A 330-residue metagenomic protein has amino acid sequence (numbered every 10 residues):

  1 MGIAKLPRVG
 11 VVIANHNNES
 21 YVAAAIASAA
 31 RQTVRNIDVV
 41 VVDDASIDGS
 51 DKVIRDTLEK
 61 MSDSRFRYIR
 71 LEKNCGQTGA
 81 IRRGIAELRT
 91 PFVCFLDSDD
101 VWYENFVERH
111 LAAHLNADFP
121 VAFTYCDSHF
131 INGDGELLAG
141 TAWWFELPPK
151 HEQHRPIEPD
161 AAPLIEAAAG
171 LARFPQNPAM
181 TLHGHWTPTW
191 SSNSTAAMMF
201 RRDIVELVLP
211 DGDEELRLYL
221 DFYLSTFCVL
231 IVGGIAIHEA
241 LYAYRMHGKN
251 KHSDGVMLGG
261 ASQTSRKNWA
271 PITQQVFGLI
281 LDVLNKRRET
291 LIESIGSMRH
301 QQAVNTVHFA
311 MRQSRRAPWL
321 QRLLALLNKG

Functional and structural regions predicted by a protein language model:
M1, N285-G330: Membrane-interface aromatic/basic loop that binds lipid-linked glycans or pyrophosphate carriers, typified by
M1-G260: Nucleotide-sugar donor-binding/catalytic module of glycosyltransferases that assemble extracellular/cell-envelope
F174-H185, A270-F277, L291-V307: A short, terminal or domain-edge coil/loop segment
A240-G248, S253-S294, R322: Catalytic core of nucleotide-sugar-dependent glycosyltransferases
